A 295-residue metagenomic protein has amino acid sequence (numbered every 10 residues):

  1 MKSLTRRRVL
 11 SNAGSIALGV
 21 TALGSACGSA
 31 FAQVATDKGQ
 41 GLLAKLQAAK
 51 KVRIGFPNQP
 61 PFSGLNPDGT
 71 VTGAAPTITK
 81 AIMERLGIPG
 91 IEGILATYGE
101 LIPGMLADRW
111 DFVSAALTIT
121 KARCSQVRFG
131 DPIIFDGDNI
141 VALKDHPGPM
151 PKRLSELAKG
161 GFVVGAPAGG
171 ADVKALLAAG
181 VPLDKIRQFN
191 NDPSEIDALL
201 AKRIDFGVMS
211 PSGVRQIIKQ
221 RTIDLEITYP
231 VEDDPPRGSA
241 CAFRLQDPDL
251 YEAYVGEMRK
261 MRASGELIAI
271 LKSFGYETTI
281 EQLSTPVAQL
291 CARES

Functional and structural regions predicted by a protein language model:
M1-V20: N-terminal secretory signal peptides and thylakoid transit peptides that target proteins across membranes
V34-A116, S125: Extracytoplasmic small-molecule ligand-binding "clamshell" domains of the periplasmic binding protein/Venus flytrap
V34-A35, A171-D184, M258-S295: Ligand-binding clefts/hinges and TM-proximal coupling segments of bilobed small-molecule sensing domains
L65-P67, T79-P89, L154, G170-Q188 (+1 more regions): Ligand-binding cleft/hinge of the Venus flytrap
E92-P103, K152, R187-D197, P235: Short helix-initiation/N-cap motifs at beta->coil->alpha
E100, A116-S125, L177, D205-P235: A ligand-binding cleft/hinge motif common to bilobed small-molecule-binding domains
F135-N139, K219-V255, E277-S295: Periplasmic-binding protein-like
L143-V163: Flexible hinge/capping segments at coil-to-helix
